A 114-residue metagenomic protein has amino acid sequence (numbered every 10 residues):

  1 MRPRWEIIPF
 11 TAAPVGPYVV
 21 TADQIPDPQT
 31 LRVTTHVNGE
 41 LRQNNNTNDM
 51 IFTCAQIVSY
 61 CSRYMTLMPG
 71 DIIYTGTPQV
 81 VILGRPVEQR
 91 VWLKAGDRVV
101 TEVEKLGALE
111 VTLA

Functional and structural regions predicted by a protein language model:
M1-A114: Catalytic-pocket segment enriched in acidic/His residues
